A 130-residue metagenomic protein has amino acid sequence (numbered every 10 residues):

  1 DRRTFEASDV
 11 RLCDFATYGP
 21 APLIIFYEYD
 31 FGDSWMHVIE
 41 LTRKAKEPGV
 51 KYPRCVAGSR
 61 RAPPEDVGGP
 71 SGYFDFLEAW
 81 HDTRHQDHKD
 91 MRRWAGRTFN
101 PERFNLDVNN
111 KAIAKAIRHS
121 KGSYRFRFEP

Functional and structural regions predicted by a protein language model:
D1-P130: Short linear regulatory motifs enriched in tryptophan with gly/pro/ser
